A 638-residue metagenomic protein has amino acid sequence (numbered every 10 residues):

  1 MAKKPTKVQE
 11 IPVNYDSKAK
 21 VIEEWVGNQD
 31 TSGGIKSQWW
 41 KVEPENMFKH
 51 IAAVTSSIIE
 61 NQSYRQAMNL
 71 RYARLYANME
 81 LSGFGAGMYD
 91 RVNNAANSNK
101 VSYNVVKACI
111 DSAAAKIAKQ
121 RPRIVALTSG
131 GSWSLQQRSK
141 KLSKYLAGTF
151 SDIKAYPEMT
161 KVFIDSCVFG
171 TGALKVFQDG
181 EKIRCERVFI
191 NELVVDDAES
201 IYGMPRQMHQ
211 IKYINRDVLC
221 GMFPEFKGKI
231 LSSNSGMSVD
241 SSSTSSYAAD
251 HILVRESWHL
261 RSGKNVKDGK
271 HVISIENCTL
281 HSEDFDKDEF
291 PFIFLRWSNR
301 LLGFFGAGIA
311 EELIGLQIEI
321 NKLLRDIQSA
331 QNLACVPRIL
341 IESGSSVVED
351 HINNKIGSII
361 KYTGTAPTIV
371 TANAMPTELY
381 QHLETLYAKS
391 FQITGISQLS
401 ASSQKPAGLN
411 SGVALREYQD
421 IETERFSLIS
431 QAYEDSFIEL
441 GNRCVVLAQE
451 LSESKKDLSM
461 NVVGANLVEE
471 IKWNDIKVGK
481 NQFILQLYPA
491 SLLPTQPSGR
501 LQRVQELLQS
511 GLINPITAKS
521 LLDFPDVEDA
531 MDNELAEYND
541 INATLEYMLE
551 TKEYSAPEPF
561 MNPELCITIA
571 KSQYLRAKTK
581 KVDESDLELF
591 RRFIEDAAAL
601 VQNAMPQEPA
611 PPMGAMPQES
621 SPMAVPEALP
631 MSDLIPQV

Functional and structural regions predicted by a protein language model:
M1-T279, E378, H382-T385, I438 (+6 more regions): Extended, helix-rich architectural segments
Y145, T149-D152, L316-A334, K355-S358 (+10 more regions): Generic, well-ordered alpha-helical scaffold segments in large soluble proteins
F177, S411-N533, I635-V638: Extended amphipathic alpha-helical segments with heptad-repeat/coiled-coil character used for oligomerization, fusion
H259-G408: Extended, charged amphipathic alpha-helical segments
P515-T517, L521-T544, L575-P612: Long, highly charged low-complexity segments enriched in Glu/Asp and Lys/Arg with interspersed Ser/Thr
E553-F560, K578-E584: Charged, low-complexity interaction regions
P559-K571: Short amphipathic alpha-helical heptad-repeat segments
Q618-V638: Long, low-complexity, intrinsically disordered segments
